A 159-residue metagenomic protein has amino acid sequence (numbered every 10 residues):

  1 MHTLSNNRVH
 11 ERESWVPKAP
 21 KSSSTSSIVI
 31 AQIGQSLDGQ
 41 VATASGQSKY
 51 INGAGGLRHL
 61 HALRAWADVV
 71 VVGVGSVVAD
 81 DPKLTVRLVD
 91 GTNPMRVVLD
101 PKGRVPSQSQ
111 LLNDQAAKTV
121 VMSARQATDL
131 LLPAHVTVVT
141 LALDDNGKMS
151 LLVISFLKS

Functional and structural regions predicted by a protein language model:
H2-S26, I30-L37, V41-S159: Active-site ligand-binding patch in enzyme domains
